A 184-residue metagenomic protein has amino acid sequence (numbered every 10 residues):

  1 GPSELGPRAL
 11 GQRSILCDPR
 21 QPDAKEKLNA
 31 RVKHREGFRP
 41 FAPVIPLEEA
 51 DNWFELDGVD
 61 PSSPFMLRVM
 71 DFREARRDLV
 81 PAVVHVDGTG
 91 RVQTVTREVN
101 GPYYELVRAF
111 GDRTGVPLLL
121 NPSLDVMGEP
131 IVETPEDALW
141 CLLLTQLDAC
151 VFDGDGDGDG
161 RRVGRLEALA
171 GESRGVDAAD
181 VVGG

Functional and structural regions predicted by a protein language model:
P2-L166, G171-S173, G184: Flexible beta->alpha loop and helix N-cap segments adjacent to enzyme active/binding sites
A178-V181: Alpha-helix boundary/capping motif
